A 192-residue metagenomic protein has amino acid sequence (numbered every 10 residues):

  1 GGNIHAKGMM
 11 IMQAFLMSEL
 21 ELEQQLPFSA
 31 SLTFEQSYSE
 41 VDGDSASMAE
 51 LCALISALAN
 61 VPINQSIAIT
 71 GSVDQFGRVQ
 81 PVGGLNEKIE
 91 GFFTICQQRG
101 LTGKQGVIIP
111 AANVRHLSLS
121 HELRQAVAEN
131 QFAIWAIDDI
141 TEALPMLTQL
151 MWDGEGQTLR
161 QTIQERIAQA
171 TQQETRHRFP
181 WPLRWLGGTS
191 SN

Functional and structural regions predicted by a protein language model:
G2-N192: Peripheral, non-AAA+ core regions of ATP-driven protein-machinery
